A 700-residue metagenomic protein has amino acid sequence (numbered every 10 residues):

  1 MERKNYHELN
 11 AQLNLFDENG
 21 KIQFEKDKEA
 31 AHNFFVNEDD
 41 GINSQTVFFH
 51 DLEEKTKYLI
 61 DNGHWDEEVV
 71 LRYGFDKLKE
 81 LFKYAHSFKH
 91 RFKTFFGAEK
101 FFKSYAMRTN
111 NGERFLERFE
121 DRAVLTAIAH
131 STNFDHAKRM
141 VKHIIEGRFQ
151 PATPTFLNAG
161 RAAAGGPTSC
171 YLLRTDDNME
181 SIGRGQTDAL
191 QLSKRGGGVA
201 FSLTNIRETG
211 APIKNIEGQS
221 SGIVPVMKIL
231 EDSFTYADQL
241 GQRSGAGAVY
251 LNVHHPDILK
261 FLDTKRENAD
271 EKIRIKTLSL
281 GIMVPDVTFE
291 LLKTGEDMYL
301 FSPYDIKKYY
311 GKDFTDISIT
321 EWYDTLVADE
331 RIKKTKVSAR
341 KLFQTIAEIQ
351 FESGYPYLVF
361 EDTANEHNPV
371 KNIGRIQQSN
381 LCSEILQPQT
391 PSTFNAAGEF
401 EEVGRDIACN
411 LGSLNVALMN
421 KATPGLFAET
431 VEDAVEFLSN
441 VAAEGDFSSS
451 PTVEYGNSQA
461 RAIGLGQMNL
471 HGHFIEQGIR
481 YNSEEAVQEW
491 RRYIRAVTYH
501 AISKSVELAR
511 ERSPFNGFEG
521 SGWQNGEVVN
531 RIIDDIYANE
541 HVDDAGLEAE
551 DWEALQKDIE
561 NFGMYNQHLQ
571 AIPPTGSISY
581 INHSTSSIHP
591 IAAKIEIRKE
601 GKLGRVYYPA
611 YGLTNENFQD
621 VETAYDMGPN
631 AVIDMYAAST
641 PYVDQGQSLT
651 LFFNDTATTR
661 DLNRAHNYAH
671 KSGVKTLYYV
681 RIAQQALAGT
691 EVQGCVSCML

Functional and structural regions predicted by a protein language model:
M1-N158, A162-G165, I317-A328, K333 (+8 more regions): Acidic/polar, glycine-rich intrinsically disordered N-terminal extensions of enzymes
F95-K100, L386-Q389, A442-A443, H541-A549 (+1 more regions): Catalytic alpha/beta core of large soluble enzyme barrels
A106-N110, R114, F119, T126-T168 (+8 more regions): Function-dense linear segments that define catalytic or interfacial modules in macromolecule-processing proteins
H136-M140, V199-F201, G241-A248, Y299 (+6 more regions): Flexible, glycine/charged-enriched surface loops at secondary-structure junctions
H143, L157-R161, L203-T209, V249-D257 (+9 more regions): A glycine-rich phosphate-binding loop feature that marks nucleotide/adenosyl-phosphate handling sites
Q186, V431-E454, I479-T575: Internal maturation/activation junctions in enzymes
E217-D232, T623-M627: Glycine- and Gly-Pro-enriched alpha-helical subdomains that act as flexible, kink-prone "lid/hinge" or packing modules
D263, K276-S353, E361: Polar, glycine-rich mid-to-C-terminal structural blocks that act as macromolecule-binding/assembly scaffolds
